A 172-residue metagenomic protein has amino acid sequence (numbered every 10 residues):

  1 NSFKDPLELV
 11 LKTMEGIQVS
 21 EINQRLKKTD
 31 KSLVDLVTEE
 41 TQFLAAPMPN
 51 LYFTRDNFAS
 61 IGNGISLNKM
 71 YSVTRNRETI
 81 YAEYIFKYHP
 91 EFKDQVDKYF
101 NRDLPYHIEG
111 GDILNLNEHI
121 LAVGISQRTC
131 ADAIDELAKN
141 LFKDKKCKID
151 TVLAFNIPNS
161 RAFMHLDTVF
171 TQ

Functional and structural regions predicted by a protein language model:
N1-Q172: The feature marks the mature, well-folded catalytic cores of soluble enzymes
